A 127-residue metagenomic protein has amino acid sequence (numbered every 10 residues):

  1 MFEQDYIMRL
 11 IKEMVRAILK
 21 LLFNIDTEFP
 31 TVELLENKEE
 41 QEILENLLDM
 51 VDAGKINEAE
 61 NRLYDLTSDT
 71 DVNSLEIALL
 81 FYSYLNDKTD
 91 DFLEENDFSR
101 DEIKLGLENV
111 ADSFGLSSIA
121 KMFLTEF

Functional and structural regions predicted by a protein language model:
M1-D71, D87-F127: N-terminal alpha-helical interaction modules that lie
S74-A78: Short, well-ordered alpha-helical segments that carry or flank key catalytic/ligand-binding motifs at enzyme/regulatory
